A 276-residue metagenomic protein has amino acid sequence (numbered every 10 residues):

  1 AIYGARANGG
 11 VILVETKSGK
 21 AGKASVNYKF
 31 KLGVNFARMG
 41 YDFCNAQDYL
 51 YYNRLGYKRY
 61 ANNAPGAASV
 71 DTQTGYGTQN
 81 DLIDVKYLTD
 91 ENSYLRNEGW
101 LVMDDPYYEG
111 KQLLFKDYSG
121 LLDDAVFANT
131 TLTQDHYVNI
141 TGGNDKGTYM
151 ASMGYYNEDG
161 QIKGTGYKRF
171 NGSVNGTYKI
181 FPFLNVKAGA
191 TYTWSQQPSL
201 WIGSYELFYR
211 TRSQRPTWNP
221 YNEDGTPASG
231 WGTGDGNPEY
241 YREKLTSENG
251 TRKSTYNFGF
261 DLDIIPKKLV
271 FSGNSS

Functional and structural regions predicted by a protein language model:
A1-N27, A128, T133-D135, T148 (+1 more regions): A beta-strand signature from Gram-negative outer-membrane beta-barrel systems, especially the internal plug domain
I2, N139, W218: Short, surface-exposed charged micro-motifs
T16-S18, G142-N144, Y155, Y178 (+1 more regions): Residue-level signature of outer-membrane beta-barrel architecture
K20-S119, T130, G160-Y167, N171-T255 (+2 more regions): Surface-exposed loop/interface segments of Gram-negative outer-membrane beta-barrel transport/assembly proteins
E109-K146: Outer-membrane beta-barrel transmembrane domain signature of Gram-negative proteins, especially the mid-to-C-terminal
Y137, T148, K268-S275: Beta-sheet entry/capping signal
